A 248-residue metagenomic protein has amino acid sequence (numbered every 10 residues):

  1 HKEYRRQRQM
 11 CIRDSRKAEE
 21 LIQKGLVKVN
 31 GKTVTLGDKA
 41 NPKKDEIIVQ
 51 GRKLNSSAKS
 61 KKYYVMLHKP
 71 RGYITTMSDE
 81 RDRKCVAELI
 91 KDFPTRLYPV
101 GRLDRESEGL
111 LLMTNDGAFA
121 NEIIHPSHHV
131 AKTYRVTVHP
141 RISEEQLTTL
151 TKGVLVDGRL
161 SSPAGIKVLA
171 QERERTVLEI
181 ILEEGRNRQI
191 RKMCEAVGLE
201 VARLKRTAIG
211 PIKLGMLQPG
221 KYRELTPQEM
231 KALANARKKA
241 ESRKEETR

Functional and structural regions predicted by a protein language model:
H1-R8, I12: Single conserved hydrophobic/aromatic residue that forms the stacking wall/gate of nucleotide- or nucleobase-binding
R13-D14, E200: Short coil/loop linkers at secondary-structure junctions
D14-N30: N-terminal helix-turn-helix
L21, L26, L36-E241, E246-R248: RNA pseudouridine synthases
